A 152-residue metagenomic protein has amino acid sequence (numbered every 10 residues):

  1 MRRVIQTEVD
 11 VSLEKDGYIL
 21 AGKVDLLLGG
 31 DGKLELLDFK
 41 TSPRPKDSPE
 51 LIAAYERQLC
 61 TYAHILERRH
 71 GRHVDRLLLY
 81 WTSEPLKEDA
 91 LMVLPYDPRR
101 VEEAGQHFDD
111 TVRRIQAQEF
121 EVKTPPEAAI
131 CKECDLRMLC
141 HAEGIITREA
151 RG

Functional and structural regions predicted by a protein language model:
M1-K46, R72-R76: Catalytic cores of nuclease domains that cleave nucleic-acid phosphodiester backbones
K15, L51-A54, K123: Residue-level marker of regulatory loop/turn positions in helix-turn-helix DNA-binding domains and in histidine
I19-A21, A54, P126: A generic fold-level signal
A21-K23, E56, V93: Well-ordered beta-strand positions in beta-sheet-rich domains
K46-A54, Y96: Short, contiguous acidic/charged loop-to-helix segments that flank catalytic cores in large enzymes
Y55-Q58, A104: Hydrophobic (often cysteine-bearing) scaffold residues that line and stabilize catalytic clefts of nucleotide/cofactor
R57-I65: Short amphipathic alpha-helical face segments that pack within enzyme cores and frequently flank/anchor catalytic
H64-G152: Metal-dependent nuclease catalytic regions and adjoining charged, substrate-binding loops involved in nucleic-acid end
